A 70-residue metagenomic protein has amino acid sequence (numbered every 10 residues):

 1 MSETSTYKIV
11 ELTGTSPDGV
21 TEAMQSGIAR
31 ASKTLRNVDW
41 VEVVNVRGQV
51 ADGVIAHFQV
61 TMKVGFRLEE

Functional and structural regions predicted by a protein language model:
M1-E3: Basic/polar N-terminal segments that are highly enriched at the extreme N-terminus, encompassing both cleavable
S5-W40: Short, well-ordered alpha-helical segments
R47-E70: A cross-kingdom feature marking charged/low-complexity
